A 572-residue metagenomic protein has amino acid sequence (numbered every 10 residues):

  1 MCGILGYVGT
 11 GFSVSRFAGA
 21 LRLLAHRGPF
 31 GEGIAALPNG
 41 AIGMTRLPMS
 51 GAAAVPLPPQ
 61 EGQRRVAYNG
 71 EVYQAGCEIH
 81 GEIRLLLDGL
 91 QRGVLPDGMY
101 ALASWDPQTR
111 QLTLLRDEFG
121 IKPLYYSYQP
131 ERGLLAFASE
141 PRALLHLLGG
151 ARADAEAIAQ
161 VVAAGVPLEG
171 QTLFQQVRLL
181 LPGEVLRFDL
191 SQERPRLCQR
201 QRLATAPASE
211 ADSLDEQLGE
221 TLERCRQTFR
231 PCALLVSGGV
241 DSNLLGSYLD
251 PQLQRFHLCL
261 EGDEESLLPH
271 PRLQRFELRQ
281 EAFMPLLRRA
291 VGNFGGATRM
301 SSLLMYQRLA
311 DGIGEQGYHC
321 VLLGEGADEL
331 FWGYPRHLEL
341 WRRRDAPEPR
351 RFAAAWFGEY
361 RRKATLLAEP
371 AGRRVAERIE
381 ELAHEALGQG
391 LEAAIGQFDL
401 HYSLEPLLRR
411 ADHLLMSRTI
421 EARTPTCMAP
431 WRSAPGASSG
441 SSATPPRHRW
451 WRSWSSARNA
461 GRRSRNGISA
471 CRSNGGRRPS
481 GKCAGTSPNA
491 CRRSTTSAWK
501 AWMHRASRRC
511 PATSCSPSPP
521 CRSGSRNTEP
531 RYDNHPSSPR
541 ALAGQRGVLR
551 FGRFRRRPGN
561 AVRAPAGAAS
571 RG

Functional and structural regions predicted by a protein language model:
M1, V177, L181, G317-C320 (+2 more regions): Adenosyl-5′-phosphate
M1-N293, Y306, P519: Cysteine-centered catalytic environments shared across enzyme families
E82-L86, D97-Y100, S302-Q307, D328 (+3 more regions): Conserved glycosyltransferase catalytic-site signature
T228-F229, E315-Y318: Glycine-rich phosphate-binding loop signature in dinucleotide/nucleotide-binding domains
S301-G312, Q397-H401: A conserved donor-nucleotide-binding helix/loop in the catalytic core of Leloir-type glycosyltransferases
Y318-Y334: Short acidic/histidine-rich active-site segments
L330-W356: A mobile, often basic/glycine-rich helix-loop segment that functions as the active-site lid/recognition loop
P536-G572: Compositionally biased, low-complexity flexible segments
